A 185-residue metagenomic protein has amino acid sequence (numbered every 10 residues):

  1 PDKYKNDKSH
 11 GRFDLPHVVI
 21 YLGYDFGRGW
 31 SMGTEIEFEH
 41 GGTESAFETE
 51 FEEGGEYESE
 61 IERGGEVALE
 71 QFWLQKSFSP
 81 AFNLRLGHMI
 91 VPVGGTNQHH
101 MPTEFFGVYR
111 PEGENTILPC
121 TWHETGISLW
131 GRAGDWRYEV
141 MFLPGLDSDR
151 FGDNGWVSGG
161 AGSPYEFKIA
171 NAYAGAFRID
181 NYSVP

Functional and structural regions predicted by a protein language model:
P1-S148, N171, I179-V184: Outer membrane beta-barrel
R150, G155-P185: Loop-centered beta-sheet repeat module
